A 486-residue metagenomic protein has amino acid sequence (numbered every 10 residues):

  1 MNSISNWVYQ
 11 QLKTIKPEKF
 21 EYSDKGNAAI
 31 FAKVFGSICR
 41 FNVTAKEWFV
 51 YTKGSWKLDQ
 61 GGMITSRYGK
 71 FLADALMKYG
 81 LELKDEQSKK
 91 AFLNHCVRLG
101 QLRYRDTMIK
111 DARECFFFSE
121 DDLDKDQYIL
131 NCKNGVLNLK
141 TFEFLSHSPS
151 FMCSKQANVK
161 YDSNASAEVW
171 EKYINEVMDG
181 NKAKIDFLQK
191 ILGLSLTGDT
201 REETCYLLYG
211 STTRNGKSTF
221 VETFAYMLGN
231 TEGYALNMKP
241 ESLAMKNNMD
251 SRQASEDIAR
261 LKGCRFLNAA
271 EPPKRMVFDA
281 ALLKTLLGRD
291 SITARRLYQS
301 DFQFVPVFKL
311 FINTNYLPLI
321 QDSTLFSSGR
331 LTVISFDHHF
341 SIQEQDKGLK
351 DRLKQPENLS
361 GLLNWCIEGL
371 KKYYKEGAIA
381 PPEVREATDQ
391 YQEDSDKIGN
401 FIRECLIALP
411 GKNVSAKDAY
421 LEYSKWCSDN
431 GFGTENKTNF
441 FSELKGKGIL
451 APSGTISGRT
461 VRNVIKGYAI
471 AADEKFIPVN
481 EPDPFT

Functional and structural regions predicted by a protein language model:
N2-F49, D74-T486: Feature primarily recognizes SF3-like P-loop helicase cores of small DNA viruses
V50, S55-Y68: Trp- and S/T/G-rich repeat-edge/linker motifs of beta-rich repeat architectures
